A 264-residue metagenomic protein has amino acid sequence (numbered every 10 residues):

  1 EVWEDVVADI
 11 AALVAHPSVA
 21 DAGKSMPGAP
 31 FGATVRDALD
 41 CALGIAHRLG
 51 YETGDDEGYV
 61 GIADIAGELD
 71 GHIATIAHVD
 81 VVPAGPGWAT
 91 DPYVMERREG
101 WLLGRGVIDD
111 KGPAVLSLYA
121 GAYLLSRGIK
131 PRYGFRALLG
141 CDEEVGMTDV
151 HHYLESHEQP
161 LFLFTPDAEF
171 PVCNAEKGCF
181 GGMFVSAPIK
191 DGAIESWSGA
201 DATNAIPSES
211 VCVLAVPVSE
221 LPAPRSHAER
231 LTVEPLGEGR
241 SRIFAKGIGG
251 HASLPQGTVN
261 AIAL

Functional and structural regions predicted by a protein language model:
E1-A74, V81-A84: N-terminal helical capping/dimerization or prosegment-like subdomains of hydrolases acting on amide or phosphate bonds
A11, L43, V115-A122, H151 (+3 more regions): Predominant activation on well-ordered alpha-helical scaffold segments within soluble catalytic domains
S18, R48-D56, R97, I194 (+1 more regions): Short secondary-structure junctions
G54-E57, G104, A137, F164-P166 (+1 more regions): General beta-strand structural signal in soluble alpha/beta enzymes
G61, W101-L102, S241: Hydrophobic residues embedded in beta-strands of well-ordered beta-sheets
D64, G140, A215: Short hydrophobic/aromatic beta-strand micro-patches that form the beta-sheet surface supporting nucleotide- or nucleic
D70-L139, V145: Active-site metal-coordination/substrate-binding segment of hydrolases, especially metallo-dependent peptidases
E144, V150-L264: Midchain, well-structured core segments that form catalytic/ion-binding scaffolds
